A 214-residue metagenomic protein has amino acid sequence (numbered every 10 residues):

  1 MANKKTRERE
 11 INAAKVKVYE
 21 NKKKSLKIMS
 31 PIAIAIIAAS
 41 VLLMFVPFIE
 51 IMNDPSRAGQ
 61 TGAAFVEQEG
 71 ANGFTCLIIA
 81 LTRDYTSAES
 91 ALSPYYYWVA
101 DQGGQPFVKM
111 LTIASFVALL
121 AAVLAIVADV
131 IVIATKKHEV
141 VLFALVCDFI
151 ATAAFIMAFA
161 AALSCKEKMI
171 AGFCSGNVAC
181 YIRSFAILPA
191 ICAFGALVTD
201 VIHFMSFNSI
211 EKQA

Functional and structural regions predicted by a protein language model:
K4-L77, F204-S209: Cytosolic juxtamembrane helix and N-cap/initiation of the first transmembrane helix
T6-E8, V41, S56, T82 (+4 more regions): Short, intrinsically disordered low-complexity segments
V16-K23, F159-G172, G176, I210: Charged, low-complexity, helix-prone segments enriched in Lys/Glu/Asp/Gln
L26-P47, F107-A162, P189-F207: Signature of small four-pass
V46-K109, E167-R183: Long, glycine/tryptophan/cysteine-rich extracytoplasmic
K168-A214: Terminal transmembrane helical module of multi-pass membrane proteins
